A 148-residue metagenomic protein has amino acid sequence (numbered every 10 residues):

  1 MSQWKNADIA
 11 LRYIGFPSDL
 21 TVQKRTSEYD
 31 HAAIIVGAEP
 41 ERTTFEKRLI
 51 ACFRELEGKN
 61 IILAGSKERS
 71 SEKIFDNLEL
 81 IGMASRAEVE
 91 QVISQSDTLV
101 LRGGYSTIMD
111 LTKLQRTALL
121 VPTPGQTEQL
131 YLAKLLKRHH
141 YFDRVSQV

Functional and structural regions predicted by a protein language model:
M1, L130-Y141: Active-site-proximal loop->helix
M1-Y13: Active-site-proximal region of nucleotide-activated glycan assembly enzymes, centered on histidine/acidic-rich loops
A7-A10, I74-E79, H140-Y141: A short helix-to-beta-strand connector/capping loop
I9, E57-G58, R116: A short helix->loop->beta-strand "cap" motif at the edges of active sites that frequently abuts
R12, L80-G82, A118-T123: Short hydrophobic/aromatic-enriched beta-strand-loop microsegments
G15-T98, I108: Donor-nucleotide binding loops and adjacent catalytic segments primarily of GT-B fold Leloir glycosyltransferases
E88-Y131: A donor-sugar binding/catalytic signature common to diverse glycosyltransferases and related nucleotide-sugar
A118, H139-V145: A short acidic/histidine/glycine-rich donor-binding loop in glycosyltransferase catalytic cores
